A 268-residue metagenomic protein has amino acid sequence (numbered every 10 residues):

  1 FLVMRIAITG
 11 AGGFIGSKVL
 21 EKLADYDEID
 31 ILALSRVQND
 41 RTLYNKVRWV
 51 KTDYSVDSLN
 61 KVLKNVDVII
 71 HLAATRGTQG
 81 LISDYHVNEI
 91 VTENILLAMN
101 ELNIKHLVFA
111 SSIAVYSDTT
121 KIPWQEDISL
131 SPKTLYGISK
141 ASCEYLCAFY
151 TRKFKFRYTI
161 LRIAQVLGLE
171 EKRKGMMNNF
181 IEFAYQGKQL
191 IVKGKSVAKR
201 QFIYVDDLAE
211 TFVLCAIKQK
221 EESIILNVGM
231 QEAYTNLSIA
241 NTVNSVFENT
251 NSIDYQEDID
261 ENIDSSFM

Functional and structural regions predicted by a protein language model:
I6-Y26: N-terminal Rossmann NAD(P)H-binding glycine-rich loop of SDR-like oxidoreductase domains
T9, L34, I69-A73, L107-S112 (+1 more regions): SDR active-site strand-loop-helix element
K51-V87: NAD(P)H-binding glycine-rich loop region in Rossmannoid oxidoreductase-like domains and their noncatalytic homologs
S83-N94, L130, T134, I138-A141: Glycine-rich NAD(P)-binding loop of the Rossmann-fold in SDR/ketoreductase-type enzymes
N94-L135: Conserved Rossmann-fold NAD(P)-dependent oxidoreductase catalytic core, especially the SDR/UDP-sugar
D118, S131-T159, Y185: Active-site Tyr-X1-5-Lys
A148-R200, V205-L214, T242-N244: NAD(P)-dependent short-chain dehydrogenase/reductase
K188, V192-M268: C-terminal substrate-binding subdomain of Rossmann-fold SDR/epimerase-dehydratase oxidoreductases
